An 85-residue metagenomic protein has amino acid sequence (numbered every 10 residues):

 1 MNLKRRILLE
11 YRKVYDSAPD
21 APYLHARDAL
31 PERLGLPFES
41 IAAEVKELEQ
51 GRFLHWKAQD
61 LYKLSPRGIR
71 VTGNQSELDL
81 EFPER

Functional and structural regions predicted by a protein language model:
M1, P19-Y23, F38-I41, L61: Alpha-helix N-cap/helix-initiation sites
M1-P19: Short alpha-helical segments that sit at the start of domains
S17-E32: Short acidic, hydrophobic short linear motifs in intrinsically disordered regions
G35-Q50: Short amphipathic alpha-helical interaction segments
E49-Q59: A short, conserved structural fragment
D60-P66: Minor-groove-contacting beta-hairpin "wing" of winged helix-turn-helix DNA-binding domains
R67-R85: Short, amphipathic alpha-helical interaction segments positioned at domain boundaries
